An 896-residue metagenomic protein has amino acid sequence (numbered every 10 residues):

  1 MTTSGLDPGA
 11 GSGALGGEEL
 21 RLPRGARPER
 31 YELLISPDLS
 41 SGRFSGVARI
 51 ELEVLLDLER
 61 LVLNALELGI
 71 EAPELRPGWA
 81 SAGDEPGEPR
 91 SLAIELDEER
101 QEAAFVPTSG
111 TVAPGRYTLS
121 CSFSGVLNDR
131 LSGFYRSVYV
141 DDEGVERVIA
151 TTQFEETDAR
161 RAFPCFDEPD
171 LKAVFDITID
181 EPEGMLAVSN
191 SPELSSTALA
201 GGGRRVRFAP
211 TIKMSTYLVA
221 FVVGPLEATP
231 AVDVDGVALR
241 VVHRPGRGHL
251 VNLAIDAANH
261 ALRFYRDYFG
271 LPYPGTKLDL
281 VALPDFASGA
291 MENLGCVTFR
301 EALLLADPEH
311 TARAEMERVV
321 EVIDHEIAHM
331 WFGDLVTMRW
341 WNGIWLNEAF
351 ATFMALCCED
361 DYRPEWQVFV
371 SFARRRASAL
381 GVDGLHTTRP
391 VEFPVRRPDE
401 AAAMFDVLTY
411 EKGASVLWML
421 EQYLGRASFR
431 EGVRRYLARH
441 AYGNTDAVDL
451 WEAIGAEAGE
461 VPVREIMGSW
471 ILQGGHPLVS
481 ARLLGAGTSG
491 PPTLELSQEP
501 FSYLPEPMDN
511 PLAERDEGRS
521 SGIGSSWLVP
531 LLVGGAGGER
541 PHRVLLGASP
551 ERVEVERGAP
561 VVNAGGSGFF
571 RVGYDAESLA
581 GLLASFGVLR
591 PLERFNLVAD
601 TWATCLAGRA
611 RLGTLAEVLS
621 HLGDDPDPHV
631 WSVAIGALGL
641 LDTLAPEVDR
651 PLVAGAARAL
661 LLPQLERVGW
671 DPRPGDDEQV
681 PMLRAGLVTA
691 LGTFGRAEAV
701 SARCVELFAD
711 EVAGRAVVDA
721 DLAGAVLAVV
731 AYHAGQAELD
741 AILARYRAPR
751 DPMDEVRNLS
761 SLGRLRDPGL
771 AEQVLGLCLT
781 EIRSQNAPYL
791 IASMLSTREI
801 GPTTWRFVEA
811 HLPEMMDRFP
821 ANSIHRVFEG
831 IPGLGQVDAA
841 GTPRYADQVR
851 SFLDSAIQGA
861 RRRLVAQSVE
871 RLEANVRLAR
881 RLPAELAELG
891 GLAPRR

Functional and structural regions predicted by a protein language model:
M1, A10, I149, F208 (+6 more regions): Hydrophobic alpha-helical and helix-loop surface patches within well-folded domains that function as non-catalytic
M1-S45, W79-A80, G144-I149, P169 (+1 more regions): N-terminal, polar/Ser/Thr-rich
G13-P23, V112-A113, S120-D176, G224-T229 (+3 more regions): Glycine/proline-rich low-complexity spacer/linker segments in large multi-domain proteins
L34-S36, L92-I94, V106-T111, A162-F166 (+1 more regions): Beta-strand-rich interaction surfaces with strong enrichment in secreted/lumenal proteins
G46, T152-T157, P164-D324, F353 (+5 more regions): Hydrophobic helix-coil surface modules that form long, contiguous segments used for peptide/substrate interaction
R49-L68, D176-P182, S497, F501-L532: Surface-exposed beta-strand/loop patches in extracellular or lumenal glycoproteins
E67-D141, G201-G202, S549-R557: A surface-exposed beta-strand-loop module
R376-S378, E495, G534-V544, S549-R896: Long, ordered, helix-rich scaffold segments
